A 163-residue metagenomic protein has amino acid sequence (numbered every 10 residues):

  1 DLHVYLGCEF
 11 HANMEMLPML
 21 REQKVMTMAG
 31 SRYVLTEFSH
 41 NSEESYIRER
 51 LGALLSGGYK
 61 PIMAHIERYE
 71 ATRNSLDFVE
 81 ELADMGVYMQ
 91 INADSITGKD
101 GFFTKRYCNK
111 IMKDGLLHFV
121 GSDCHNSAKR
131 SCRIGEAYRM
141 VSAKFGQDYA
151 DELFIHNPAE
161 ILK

Functional and structural regions predicted by a protein language model:
D1-Q90: Extended substrate/RNA-proximal surfaces in nucleic-acid metabolism proteins
H11-N13, R68-T72, I96-K99, H125-K129: Active-site environment of divalent metal-dependent phosphoester hydrolases
H65, D123, P158: Conserved, mostly hydrophobic/aromatic
Y88-I91, I96-G98: Aromatic-anchored helix/helix-loop segment that forms the rim or "lid" of small-molecule/cofactor binding pockets
G101-T104, G146-Q147: Glycine-centered helix-coil hinge/cap
Y107: Catalytic cores of alpha/beta
L116-C132: Short acidic/histidine-rich active-site segments
I134, Y138-K163: Mid-to-C-terminal alpha-helical segments outside catalytic/metal-binding sites
